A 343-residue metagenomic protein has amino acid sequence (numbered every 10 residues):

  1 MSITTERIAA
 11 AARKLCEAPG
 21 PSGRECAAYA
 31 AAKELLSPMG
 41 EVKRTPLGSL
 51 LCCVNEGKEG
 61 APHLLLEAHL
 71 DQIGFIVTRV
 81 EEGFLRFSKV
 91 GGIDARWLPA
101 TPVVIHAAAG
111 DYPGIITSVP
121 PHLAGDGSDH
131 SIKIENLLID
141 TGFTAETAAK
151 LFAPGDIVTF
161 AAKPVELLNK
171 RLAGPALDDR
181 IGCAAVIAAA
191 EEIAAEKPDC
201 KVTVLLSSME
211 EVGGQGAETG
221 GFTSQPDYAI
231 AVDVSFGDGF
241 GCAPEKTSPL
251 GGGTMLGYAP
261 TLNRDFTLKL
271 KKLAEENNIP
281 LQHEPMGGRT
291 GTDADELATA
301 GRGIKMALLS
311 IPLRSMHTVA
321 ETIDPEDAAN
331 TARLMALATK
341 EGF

Functional and structural regions predicted by a protein language model:
M1-F343: N-terminal hydrophobic/helix-forming segments and targeting peptides
